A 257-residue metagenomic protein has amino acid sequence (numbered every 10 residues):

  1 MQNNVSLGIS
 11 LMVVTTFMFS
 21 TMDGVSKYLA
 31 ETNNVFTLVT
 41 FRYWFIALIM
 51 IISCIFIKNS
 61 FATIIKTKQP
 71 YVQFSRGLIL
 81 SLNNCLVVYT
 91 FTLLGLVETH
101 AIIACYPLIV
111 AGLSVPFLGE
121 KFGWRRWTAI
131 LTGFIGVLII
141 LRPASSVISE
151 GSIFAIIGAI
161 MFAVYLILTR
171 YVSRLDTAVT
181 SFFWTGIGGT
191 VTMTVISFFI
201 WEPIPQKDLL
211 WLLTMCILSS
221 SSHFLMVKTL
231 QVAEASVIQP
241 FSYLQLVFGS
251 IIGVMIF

Functional and structural regions predicted by a protein language model:
L7-T15, F61-L86, E150-G158, P203-S221: Loop-to-transmembrane-helix transition segments
T16-G24, I51, G77-C85, P107-G112 (+5 more regions): Hydrophobic/small/kink-forming positions within alpha-helical transmembrane segments of polytopic membrane proteins
K27, V35-F36, M50, S145-I204: Transmembrane alpha-helical segments that form core, pore/gating elements of small-molecule transporters/exporters
N33-L82, M161-V164, W184-F199: Transmembrane alpha-helices of multi-pass small-molecule transport proteins
N34-L48, V88-Y106, I148-M161, P205-S219: Structural signature of hydrophobic alpha-helical transmembrane segments
F41, T99-C105, V172-I187, F224-V254: Helix-helix packing/entry segments at the starts of transmembrane helices
Y89, P107-T128, I200, V247-F257: C-terminal transmembrane-helix exit sites in multi-pass transporters
R125-L141: Hydrophobic transmembrane alpha-helices of multi-pass small-molecule transport proteins
